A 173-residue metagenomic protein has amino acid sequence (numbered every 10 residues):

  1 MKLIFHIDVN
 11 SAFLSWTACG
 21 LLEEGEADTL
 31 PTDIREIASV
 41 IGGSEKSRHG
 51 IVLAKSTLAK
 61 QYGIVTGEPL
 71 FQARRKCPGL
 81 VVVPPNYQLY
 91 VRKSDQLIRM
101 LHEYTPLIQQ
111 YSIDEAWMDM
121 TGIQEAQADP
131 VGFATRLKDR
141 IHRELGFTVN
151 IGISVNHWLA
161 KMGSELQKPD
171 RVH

Functional and structural regions predicted by a protein language model:
M1-I113, W117, L137, E165: Residues that scaffold, gate, or flank divalent-cation-dependent active/transport sites
W16-C19, M120-I123, A160: Short, function-defining helix-loop hinge/capping sites that tune catalysis or transport
P84-Y87, G122-D129: Flexible, glycine/proline-enriched loop segments at strand-loop-helix junctions that form or flank small-ligand binding
I113-D119, V155-A160: Short, conserved phosphate-binding/catalytic loop or strand-edge motifs used in phosphoryl-/nucleotidyl-transfer
D114, A126, T148: Active-site pocket-lining segments that scaffold enzyme catalytic pockets across diverse folds
D129-H173: Long, highly charged, low-complexity intrinsically disordered interaction regions that mediate electrostatic DNA/RNA
